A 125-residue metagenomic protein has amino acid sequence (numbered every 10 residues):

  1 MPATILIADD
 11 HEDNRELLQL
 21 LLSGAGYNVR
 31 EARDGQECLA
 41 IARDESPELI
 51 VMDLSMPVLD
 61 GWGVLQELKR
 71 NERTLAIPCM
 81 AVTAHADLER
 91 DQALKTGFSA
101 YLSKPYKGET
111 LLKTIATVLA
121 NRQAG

Functional and structural regions predicted by a protein language model:
D9, D53: Active-site residues of response regulator receiver
E16-G24: Charged docking surfaces used in two-component/phosphorelay signaling
G26-R33, I41: Short hydrophobic/Thr-rich beta-strand motif most characteristic of the beta2 strand and flanking loop of CheY-like
E45-V51: Active-site beta3 strand of CheY-like receiver
M56: Receiver (REC) domain active-site loop signature in two-component systems and cognate sites in sensor histidine kinases
M80-V82: Hydrophobic/aromatic residues positioned on beta-strands within the core alpha/beta folds
Y106-A116: C-terminal output helix
